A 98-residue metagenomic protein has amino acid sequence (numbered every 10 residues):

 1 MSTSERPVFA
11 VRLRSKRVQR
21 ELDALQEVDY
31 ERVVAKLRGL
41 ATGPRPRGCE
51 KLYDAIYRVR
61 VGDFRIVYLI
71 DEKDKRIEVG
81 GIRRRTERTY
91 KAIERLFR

Functional and structural regions predicted by a protein language model:
M1-F9, R20-D23, V61-F64, L69-R98: Enriched for short, Lys/Arg-rich terminal
R12-S15: PIN/NYN-family metal-dependent endoribonuclease catalytic core
Q26: Active-site acidic/histidine clusters and adjacent loop/turn architecture that either coordinate catalytic ions
D29-R32: Hydrophobic/aromatic residues within well-ordered alpha-helical segments
V34-R60: A short, surface-exposed loop/turn module that caps and links secondary-structure elements
